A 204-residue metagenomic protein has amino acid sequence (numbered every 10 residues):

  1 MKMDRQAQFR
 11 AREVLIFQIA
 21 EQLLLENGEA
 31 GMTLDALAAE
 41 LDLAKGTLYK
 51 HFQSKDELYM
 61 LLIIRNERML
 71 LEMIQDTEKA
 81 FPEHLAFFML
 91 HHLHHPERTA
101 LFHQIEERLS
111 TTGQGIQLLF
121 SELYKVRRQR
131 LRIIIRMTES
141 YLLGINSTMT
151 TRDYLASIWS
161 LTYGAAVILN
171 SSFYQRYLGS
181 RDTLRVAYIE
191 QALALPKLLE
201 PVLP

Functional and structural regions predicted by a protein language model:
M1-N27, G31-E40, E57: Basic, helix-initiating cap at the start of DNA-binding domains
G31, S54-Y59, M69-L70: Short amphipathic alpha-helical segment with a characteristic S/N-K-E followed by hydrophobic residues
L41-F52: Short hydrophobic/aromatic patch on the recognition helix
L58-N66, R130: Alpha-helical DNA-contacting segments of helix-turn-helix folds
L61, E72-T99, T148-I158: Hydrophobic alpha-helical connector segments
L71, Q114-I145, R152-A156: Amphipathic alpha-helical packing segments from all-alpha helical-bundle domains
H94-S121, V167-Q175: Amphipathic alpha-helical segments used for helix-helix packing
R132, R136, S140, A156 (+1 more regions): C-terminal peripheral helix-coil segments that are non-catalytic and often amphipathic
